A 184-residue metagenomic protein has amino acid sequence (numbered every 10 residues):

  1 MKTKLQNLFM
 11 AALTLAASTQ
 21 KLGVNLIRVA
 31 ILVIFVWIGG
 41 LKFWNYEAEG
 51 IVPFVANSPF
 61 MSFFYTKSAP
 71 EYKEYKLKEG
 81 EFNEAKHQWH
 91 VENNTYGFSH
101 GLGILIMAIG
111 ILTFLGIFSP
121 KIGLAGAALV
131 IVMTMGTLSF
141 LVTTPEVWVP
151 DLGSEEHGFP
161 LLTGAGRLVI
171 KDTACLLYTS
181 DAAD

Functional and structural regions predicted by a protein language model:
M1-A16: Short, Lys/Arg-rich, polar N-terminal cytosolic tail immediately upstream of the first transmembrane signal-anchor
A12-L22, H90-G97, I117, K121 (+1 more regions): Juxtamembrane loop-transmembrane helix junctions in multi-pass integral membrane proteins, especially the extracellular
A17-F35, K121-M133: Interfacial segments of alpha-helical transmembrane regions
V33-L102, M135-L152: Solvent-exposed, well-ordered loop and adjacent helix/strand elements within mature globular domains that form
L105-M107: Core segments of transmembrane alpha-helices that mediate helix-helix packing or line hydrophobic substrate/ligand
G110-A125: Juxtamembrane helix-break-helix junctions at the cytosolic face of small multi-pass alpha-helical membrane proteins
G158-C175: Individual transmembrane alpha-helices with interfacial aromatic-anchor signatures
Y178-D184: Conserved small/polar residues in nucleotide/adenosyl-binding loops
